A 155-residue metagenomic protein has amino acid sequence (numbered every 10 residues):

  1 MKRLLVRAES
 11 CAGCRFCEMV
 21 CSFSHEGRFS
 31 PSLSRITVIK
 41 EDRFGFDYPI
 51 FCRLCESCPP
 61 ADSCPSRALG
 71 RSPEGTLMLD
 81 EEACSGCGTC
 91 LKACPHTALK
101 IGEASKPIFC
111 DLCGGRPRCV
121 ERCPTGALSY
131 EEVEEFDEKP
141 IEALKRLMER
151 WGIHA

Functional and structural regions predicted by a protein language model:
M1-L5, L33-A68, E81-A155: Flanking helices and flexible, charged tails adjoining ferredoxin-like Fe-S electron-transfer domains in multi-subunit
E9-F29, S34-E41: A positional/architectural concept
